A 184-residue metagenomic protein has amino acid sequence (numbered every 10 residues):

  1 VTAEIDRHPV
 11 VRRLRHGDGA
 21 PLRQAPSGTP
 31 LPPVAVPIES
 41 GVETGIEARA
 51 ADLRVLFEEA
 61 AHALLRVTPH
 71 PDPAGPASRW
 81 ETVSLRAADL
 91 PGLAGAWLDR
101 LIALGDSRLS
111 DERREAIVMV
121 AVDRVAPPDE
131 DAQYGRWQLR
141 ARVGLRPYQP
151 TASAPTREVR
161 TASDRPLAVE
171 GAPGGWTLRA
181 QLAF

Functional and structural regions predicted by a protein language model:
T2-F184: Intrinsically disordered, low-complexity regions
